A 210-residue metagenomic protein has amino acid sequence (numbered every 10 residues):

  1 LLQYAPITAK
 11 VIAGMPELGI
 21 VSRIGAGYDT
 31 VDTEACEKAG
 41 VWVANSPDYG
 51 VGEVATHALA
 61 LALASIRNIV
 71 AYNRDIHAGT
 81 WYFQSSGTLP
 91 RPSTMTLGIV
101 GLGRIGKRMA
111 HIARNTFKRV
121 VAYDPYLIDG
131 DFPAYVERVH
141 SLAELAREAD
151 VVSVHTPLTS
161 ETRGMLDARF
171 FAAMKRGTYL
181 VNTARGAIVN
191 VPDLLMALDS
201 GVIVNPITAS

Functional and structural regions predicted by a protein language model:
L1-L2, R23, S153-V154, N182 (+1 more regions): Redox-cofactor binding/interface segments in oxidoreductases and associated redox assembly factors
L1-N73: Phosphate/diphosphate ligand-binding glycine-rich loop within oxidoreductases
Y4-A5, A26, D150, T156-L158 (+1 more regions): Short glycine-/small-residue-rich Rossmann-like dinucleotide-binding loops
P6-G19, D32-A35, S160-L180, V191-L195: Rossmann-fold NAD(P) dinucleotide-binding segment
M15-I20, A39-V41, F117-K118, R176-T178 (+1 more regions): A short helix->loop->beta-strand "cap" motif at the edges of active sites that frequently abuts
A39, P47-T96, R108-H111, N115 (+1 more regions): Phosphate-binding beta-alpha-beta segment of Rossmann-like dinucleotide-binding domains, i.e., the NAD(P)
V43, F170, R176-S210: Rossmann-like dinucleotide-binding domain for NAD(H)/NADP(H)
Q84-R176: Rossmann-like dinucleotide/phosphate-binding beta-alpha-beta segment
